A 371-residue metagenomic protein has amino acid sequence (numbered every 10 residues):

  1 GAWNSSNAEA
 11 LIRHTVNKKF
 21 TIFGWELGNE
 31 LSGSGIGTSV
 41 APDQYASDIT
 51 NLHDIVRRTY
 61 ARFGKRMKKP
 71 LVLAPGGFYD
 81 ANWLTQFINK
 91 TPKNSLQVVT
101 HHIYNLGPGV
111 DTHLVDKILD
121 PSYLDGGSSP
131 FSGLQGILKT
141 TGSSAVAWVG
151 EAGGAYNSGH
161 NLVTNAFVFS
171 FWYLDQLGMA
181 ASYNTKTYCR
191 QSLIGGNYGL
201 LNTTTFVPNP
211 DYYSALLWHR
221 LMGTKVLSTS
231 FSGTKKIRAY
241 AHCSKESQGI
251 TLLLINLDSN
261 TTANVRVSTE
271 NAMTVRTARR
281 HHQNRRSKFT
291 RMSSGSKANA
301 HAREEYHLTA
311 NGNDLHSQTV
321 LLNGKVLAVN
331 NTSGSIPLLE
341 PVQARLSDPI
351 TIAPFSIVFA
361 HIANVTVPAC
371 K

Functional and structural regions predicted by a protein language model:
G1-A2, G28-S34, G77-A81, I103-P108 (+3 more regions): Solvent-exposed loop/turn segments at secondary-structure junctions within structured extracellular/periplasmic domains
G1-F23, L27, S34: Active-site mouth of glycoside hydrolases
A8-L11, P42-L177, Y183: Noncatalytic carbohydrate-binding groove/subsite architecture in carbohydrate-active enzymes
L11, W25, E30, L52 (+7 more regions): Conserved, mostly hydrophobic/aromatic
V146-Q248: Aromatic/acidic polysaccharide-binding cleft in carbohydrate-active enzymes
K235-M292, A310-G312, S356-H361: Carbohydrate-binding surface patches
R276-I352: Acidic, Ser/Thr/Pro-rich beta/coil linker or hinge segments at domain junctions
H361-K371: Terminal connector regions
